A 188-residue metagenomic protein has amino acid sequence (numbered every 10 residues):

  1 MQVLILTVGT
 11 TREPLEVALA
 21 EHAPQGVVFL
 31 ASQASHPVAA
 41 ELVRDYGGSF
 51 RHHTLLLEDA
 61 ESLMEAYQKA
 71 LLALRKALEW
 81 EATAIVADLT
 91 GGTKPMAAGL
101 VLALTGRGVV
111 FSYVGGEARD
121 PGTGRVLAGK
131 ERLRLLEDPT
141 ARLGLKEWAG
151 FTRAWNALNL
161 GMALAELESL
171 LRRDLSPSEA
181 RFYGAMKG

Functional and structural regions predicted by a protein language model:
M1-A84, A98-G188: Long, low-complexity, Lys/Arg-enriched
T10-T11, G91-T93: Short glycine-rich anion-binding loops that position phosphate/pyrophosphate groups of nucleotides and phosphorylated
T83-G91: Short N-terminal targeting/anchoring amphipathic segment
